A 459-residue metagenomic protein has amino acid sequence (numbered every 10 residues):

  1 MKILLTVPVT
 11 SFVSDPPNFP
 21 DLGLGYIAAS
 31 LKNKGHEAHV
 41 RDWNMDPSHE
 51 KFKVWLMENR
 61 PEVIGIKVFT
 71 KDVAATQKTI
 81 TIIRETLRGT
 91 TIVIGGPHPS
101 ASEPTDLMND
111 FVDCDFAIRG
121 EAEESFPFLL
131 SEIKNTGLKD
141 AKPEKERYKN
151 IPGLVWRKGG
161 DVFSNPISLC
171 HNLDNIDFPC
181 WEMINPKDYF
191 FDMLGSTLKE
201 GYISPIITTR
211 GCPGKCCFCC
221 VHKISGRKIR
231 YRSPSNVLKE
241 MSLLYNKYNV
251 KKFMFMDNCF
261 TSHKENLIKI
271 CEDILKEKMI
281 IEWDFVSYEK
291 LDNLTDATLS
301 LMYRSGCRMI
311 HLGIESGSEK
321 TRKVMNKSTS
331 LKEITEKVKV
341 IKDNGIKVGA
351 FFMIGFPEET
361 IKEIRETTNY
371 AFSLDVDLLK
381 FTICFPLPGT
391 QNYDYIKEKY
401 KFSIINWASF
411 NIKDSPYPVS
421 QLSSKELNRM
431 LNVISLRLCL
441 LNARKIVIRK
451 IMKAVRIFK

Functional and structural regions predicted by a protein language model:
L4, S11-F12, I151, R157-P205: N-terminal [4Fe-4S]-dependent radical SAM core
L4-V13, G153-K158, V162, K362-K459: C-terminal accessory regions of radical SAM enzymes
F12-L24: Glycine- and acidic-residue-enriched helix-capping/strand-helix junction motifs
I27, F52-W55, A75, T79-I83 (+8 more regions): A general structural detector for well-ordered alpha-helical segments in enzyme core domains, enriched
S30-L169, I383-F385, G389: Glycine-rich beta-alpha loop elements in corrinoid/cobalamin-binding modules across cobalamin-dependent enzymes
P47, E121, H171, R232 (+4 more regions): Residue-level signal for the nucleotide or nucleotide-sugar donor/cofactor binding architecture
P47, V63-G65, T91-V93, L238-M241 (+7 more regions): Conserved C-terminal portion of the radical SAM core fold that forms the substrate/S-adenosylmethionine-binding
P179-G349, N369: Radical SAM [4Fe-4S] cluster-binding motif and immediate context
